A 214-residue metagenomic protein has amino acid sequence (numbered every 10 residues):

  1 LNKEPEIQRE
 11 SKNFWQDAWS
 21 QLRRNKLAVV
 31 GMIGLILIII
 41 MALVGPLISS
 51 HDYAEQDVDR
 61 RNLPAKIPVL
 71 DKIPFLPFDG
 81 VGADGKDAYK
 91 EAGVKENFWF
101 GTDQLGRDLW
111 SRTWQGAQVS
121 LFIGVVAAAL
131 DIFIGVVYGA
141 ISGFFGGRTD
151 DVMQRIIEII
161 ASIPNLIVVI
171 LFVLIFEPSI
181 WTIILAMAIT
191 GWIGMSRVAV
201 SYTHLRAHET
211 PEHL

Functional and structural regions predicted by a protein language model:
L1-I132, V136, A140: Gly/Trp-centered helix-boundary motif
N25-A28, A42, D151, E158-N165 (+1 more regions): Membrane-embedded alpha-helical bundles that form the substrate/pore pathway in multi-pass transport systems
I36, I134-Y138, V168, W181 (+2 more regions): Hydrophobic/aromatic residues in alpha-helical transmembrane segments
I38-D52, I157-S179, A188-T190: Membrane-water interface segments at the C-terminal ends of transmembrane alpha-helices in multi-pass inner-membrane
P46-A54, F144-D151, E177-P178, A199: Transmembrane helix-loop junctions in multipass membrane proteins, especially transporters and channels
W110-G124, L174-R197: Loop-to-helix entry region at the N-terminal start of transmembrane alpha-helices in multi-pass membrane transporters
V119-F172, S201: Cytoplasmic-entry segments and transmembrane alpha-helices of multi-pass inner-membrane transporters
T203-E212: Conserved small/polar residues in nucleotide/adenosyl-binding loops
